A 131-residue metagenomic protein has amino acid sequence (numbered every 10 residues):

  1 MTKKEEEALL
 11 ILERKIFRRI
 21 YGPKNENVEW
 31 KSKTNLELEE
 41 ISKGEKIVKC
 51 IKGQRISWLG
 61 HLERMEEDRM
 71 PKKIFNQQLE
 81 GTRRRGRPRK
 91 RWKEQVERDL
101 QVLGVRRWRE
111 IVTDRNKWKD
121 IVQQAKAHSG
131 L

Functional and structural regions predicted by a protein language model:
M1-L131: Short linear motifs embedded in intrinsically disordered, charge-biased segments
